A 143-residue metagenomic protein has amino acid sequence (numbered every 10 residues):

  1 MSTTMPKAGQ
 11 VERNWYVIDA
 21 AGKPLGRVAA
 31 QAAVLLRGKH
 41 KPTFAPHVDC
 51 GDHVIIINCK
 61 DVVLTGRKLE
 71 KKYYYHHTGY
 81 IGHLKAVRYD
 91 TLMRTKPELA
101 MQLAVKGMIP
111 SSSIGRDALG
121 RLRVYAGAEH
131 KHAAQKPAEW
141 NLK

Functional and structural regions predicted by a protein language model:
M1-L103, S113, K131-K143: Ribosome large-subunit tunnel/peptidyl-transferase-proximal elements
Q102, I109-K131: C-terminal structural segments of small proteins and small subunits
